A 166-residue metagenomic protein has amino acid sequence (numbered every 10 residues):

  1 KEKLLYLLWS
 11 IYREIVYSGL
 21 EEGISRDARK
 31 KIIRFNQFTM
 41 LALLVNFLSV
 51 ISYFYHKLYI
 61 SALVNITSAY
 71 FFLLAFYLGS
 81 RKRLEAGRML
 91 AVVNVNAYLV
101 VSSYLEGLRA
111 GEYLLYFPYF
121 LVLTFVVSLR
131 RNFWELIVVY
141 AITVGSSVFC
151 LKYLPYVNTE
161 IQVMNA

Functional and structural regions predicted by a protein language model:
K1-E2: Compositionally biased, charge-rich terminal segments
L5-V16, I33-A42, A62, L84-M89 (+2 more regions): Hydrophobic alpha-helical transmembrane segments
W9-G23, A28-R83: Hydrophobic alpha-helical transmembrane segments of multi-pass membrane proteins
Y12-V16, R109-Y113, F149-T159: Peri-membrane helix termini and adjoining interfacial loops of integral membrane proteins
N36-N46, L90-Y98, Y140-I142: Alpha-helical transmembrane segments
V45-Y70, L84-E85, F125-A166: Alpha-helical transmembrane segments and their interfaces in multipass membrane proteins
A69-F76, V95-L99, P118-V127, V144-S147: Alpha-helical transmembrane segments and their membrane-interface exit regions
S80-L121, F133-V139: Subset of alpha-helical transmembrane segments and adjacent helix-loop junctions that display helix-helix
